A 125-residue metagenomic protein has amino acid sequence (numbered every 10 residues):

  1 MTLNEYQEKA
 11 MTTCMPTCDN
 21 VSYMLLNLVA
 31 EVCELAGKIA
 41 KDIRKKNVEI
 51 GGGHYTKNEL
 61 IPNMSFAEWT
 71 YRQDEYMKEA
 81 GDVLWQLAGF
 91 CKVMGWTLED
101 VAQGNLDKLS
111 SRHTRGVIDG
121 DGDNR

Functional and structural regions predicted by a protein language model:
M1-R125: Flexible "arm" and connector segments at domain edges
